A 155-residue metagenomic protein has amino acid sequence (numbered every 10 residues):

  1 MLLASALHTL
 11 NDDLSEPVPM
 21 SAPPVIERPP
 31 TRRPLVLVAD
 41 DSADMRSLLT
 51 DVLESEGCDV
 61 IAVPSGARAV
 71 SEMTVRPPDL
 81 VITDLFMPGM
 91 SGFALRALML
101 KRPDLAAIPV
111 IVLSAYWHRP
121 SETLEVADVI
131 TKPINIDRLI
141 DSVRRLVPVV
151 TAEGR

Functional and structural regions predicted by a protein language model:
M1-L37, D137-R155: Non-catalytic signal-transmission and effector/linker regions of two-component phosphorelay proteins
S47-S55: Charged docking surfaces used in two-component/phosphorelay signaling
G57-P64, E72: Short hydrophobic/Thr-rich beta-strand motif most characteristic of the beta2 strand and flanking loop of CheY-like
P64-R68, S91-A94: Acidic catalytic/metal-coordinating carboxylates
S71, F93-A106: Short amphipathic alpha-helix used as the core "switch/output" element in two-component signaling
D84: Active-site residues of response regulator receiver
M87: Receiver (REC) domain active-site loop signature in two-component systems and cognate sites in sensor histidine kinases
L113-S114: Hydrophobic/aromatic residues positioned on beta-strands within the core alpha/beta folds
